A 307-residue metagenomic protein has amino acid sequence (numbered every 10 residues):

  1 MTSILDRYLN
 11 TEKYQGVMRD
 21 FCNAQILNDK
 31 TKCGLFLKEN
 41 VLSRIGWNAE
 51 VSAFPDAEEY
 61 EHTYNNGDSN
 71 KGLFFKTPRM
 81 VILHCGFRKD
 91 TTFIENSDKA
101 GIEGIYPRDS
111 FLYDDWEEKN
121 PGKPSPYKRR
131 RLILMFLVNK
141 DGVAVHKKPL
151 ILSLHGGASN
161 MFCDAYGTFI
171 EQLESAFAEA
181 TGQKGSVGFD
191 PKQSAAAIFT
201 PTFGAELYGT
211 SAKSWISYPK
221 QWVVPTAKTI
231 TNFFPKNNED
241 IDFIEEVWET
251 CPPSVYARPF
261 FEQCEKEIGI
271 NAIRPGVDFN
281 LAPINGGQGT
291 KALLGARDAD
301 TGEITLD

Functional and structural regions predicted by a protein language model:
M1-L154, S186, K213-W215, T226-F233 (+4 more regions): OB-fold ssDNA-binding interfaces and closely related basic DNA-contact patches used across DNA replication/repair
T11, A24-N28, E179, T250 (+2 more regions): Surface-exposed polar/charged interaction patches
A24, A205, G295-R297: Assembly/interface hotspot detector across virion components, adhesins/toxins, and nucleic-acid enzymes
H84, K89-T91, W215-D298, D307: Long, highly charged low-complexity segments enriched in Glu/Asp and Lys/Arg with interspersed Ser/Thr
R129-T231: Extended serine/threonine-enriched, polar tracts that run as long, contiguous segments within proteins
